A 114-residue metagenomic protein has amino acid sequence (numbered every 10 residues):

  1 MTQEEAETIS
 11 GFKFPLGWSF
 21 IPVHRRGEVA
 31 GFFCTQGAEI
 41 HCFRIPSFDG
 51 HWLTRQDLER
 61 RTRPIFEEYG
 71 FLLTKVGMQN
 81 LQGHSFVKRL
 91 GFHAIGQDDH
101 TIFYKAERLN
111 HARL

Functional and structural regions predicted by a protein language model:
M1-G11: Short amphipathic alpha-helix that is part of the acyltransferase structural core
F14-A30: Conserved beta-hairpin
W18, Y69-F71: Short, high-confidence coil segments that cap the C-terminus of an alpha-helix and link into the following beta-strand
T35-F48, I102: Conserved acetyl-CoA binding element of GNAT-fold acetyltransferases
G50-I65, S85, R89: Conserved acetyl-CoA-binding loop-helix of GNAT-fold acetyltransferases
L73-K88: Conserved beta-strand-loop-alpha-helix junction that forms the acyl-donor binding cleft
H93-A106: Conserved catalytic-core motifs of GNAT/GCN5-like acyltransferases
L109-L114: Short, charged/polar, Gly/Pro-enriched secondary-structure boundary elements
